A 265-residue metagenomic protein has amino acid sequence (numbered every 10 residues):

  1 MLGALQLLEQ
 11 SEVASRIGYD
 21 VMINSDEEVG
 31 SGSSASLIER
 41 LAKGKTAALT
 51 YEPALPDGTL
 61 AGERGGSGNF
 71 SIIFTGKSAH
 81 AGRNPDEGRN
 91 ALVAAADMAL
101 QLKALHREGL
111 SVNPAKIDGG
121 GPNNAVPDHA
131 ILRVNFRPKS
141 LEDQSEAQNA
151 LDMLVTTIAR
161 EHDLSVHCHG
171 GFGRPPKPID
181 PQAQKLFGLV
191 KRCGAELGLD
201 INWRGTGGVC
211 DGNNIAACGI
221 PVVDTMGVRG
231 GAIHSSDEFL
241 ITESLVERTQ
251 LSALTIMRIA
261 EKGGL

Functional and structural regions predicted by a protein language model:
M1-L2, V246: Cytochrome P450 heme-iron axial ligand motif
L2-G65, A260, G264-L265: Acidic/histidine-rich catalytic neighborhood of metal-dependent amide-processing enzymes
G30, P53-P56, G62, N69-I73 (+1 more regions): Metal-dependent amide/peptide-bond hydrolase catalytic core, centered on the "pita-bread" metallohydrolase fold
